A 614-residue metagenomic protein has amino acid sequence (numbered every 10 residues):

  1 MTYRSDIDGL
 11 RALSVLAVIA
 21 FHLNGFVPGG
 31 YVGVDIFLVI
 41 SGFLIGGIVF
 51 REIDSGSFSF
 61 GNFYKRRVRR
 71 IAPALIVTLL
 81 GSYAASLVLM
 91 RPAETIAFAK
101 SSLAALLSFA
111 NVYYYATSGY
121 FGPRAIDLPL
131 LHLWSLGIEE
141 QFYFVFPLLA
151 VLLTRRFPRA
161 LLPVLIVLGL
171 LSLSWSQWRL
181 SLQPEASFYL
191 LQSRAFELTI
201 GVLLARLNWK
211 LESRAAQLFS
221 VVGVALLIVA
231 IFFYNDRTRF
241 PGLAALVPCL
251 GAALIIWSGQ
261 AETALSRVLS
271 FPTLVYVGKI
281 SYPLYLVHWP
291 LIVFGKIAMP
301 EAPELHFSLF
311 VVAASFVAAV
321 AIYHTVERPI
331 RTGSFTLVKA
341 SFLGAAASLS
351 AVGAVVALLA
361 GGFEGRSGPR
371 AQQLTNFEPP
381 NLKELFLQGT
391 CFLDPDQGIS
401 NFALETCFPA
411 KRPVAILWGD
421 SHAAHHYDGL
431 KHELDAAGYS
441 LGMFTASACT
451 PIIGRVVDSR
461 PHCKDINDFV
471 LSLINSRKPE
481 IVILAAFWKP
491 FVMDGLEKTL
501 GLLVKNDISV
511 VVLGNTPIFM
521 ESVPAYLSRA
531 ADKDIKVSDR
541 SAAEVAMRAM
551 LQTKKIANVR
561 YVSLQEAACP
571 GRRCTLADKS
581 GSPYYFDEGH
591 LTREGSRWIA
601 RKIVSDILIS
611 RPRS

Functional and structural regions predicted by a protein language model:
M1-V338, V352, E594, R613: Membrane-interface helix/loop caps of multi-pass membrane proteins
D236, A298-L309, A313-V320, H324 (+1 more regions): Extracellular/periplasmic envelope-modification machinery, especially enzymes that add or remove acyl/ester groups on
